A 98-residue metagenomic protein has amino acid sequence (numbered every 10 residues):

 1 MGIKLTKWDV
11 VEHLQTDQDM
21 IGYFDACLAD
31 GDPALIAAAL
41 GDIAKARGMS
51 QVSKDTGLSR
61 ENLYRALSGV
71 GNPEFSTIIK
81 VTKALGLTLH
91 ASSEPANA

Functional and structural regions predicted by a protein language model:
M1-D42: N-terminal flexible/basic segments that precede or flank functional cores
A29, K45, S68-G71: Alpha-solenoid HEAT/Armadillo repeat architecture
K45-R65: Short alpha-helical DNA-recognition segment
L67, L85: DNA major-groove recognition helix of helix-turn-helix
V70-K80: Short, basic-rich loop-to-helix N-cap that marks the start of a DNA-contacting helix
G86-A98: Short C-terminal boundary/hinge segments that cap the last helix of small helical domains
